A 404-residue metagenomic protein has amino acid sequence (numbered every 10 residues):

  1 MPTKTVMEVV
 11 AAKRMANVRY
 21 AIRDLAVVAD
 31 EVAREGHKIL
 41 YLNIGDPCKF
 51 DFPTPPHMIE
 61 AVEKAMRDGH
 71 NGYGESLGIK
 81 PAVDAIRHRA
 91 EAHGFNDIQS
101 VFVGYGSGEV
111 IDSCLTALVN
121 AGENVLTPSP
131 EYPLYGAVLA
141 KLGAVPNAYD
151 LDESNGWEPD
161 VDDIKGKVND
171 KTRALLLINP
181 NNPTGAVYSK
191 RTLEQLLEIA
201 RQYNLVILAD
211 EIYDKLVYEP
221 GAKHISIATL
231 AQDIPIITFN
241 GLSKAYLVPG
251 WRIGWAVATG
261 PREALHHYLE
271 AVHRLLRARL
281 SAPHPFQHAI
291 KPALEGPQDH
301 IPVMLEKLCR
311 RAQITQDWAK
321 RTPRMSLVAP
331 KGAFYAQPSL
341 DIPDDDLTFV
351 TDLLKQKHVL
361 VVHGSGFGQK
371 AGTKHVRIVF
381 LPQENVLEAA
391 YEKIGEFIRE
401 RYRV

Functional and structural regions predicted by a protein language model:
P2, H88, F95, K165-G166 (+2 more regions): PLP-dependent enzyme catalytic core of the Aspartate aminotransferase-like
P2-A11, M15-G106, S113, S281 (+2 more regions): N-terminal small-domain helix-loop-helix segment of the aminotransferase-like
K4-T5, I59, T229-C309, Q313-Q316 (+1 more regions): Conserved core segment of the aminotransferase class I/II
A26, D30, E63, K165-N169 (+4 more regions): A structural alpha-helix within SAM-dependent methyltransferase catalytic domains
V32-E35, L142, Q202-Y203, I234 (+3 more regions): Helix C-cap/helix->beta junction micro-motif
K49-F50, L308-C309, R324-Q356: Conserved PLP-binding catalytic core of the aspartate aminotransferase-like
H70-I199, K215-L230, Y402-R403: Conserved core of the PLP fold type I
